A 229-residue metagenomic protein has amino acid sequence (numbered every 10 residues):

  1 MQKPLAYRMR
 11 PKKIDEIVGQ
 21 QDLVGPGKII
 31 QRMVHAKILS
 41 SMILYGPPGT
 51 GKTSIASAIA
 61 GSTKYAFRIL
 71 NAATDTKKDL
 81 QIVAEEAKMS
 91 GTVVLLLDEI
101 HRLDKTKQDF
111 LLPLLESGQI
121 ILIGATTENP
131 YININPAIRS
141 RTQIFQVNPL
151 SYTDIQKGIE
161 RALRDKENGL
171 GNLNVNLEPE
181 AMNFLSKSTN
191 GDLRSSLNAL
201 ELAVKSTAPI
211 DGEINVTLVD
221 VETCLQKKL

Functional and structural regions predicted by a protein language model:
Q2-K3, R32-N71, A84-E86, L112-S117: Walker A/P-loop
L23-K28, Y65-L97, D104-K105: Short glycine-rich substrate-engagement loop in P-loop NTPases that contacts/grips substrate
Y65, N135-L150: A short helix-turn-beta junction within AAA+ P-loop NTPase domains corresponding to the substrate/partner-engaging
N71, Q143-G158: Conserved AAA+ ATPase "SRH/arginine-finger" region at the nucleotide-binding site
K105-S140: Conserved catalytic/switch belt of AAA+ P-loop NTPases
L170-S188, L218-T223: Short conserved motifs of the RecA-like P-loop NTPase core
N183-S188, R194-P209: C-terminal helical "lid" of AAA+/P-loop NTPase domains
S206-L229: Conserved C-terminal helix/linker of AAA+ ATPases
